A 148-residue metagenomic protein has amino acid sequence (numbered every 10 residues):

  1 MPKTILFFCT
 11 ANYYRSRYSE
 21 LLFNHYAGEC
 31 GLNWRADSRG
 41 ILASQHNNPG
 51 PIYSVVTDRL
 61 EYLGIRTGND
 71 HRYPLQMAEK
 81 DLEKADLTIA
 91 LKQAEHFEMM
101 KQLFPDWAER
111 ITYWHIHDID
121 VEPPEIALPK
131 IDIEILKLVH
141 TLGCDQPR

Functional and structural regions predicted by a protein language model:
M1-E79, P147: Conserved active-site segments centered on acidic
A11-Y13, Q93-H96: Short glycine-rich anion-binding loops that position phosphate/pyrophosphate groups of nucleotides and phosphorylated
L82: A conserved, positively charged/aromatic
A85: An anion/phosphate-binding loop that grips the pyrophosphate of nucleotide cofactors and donors
E95-R148: Phosphate-binding/catalytic loops
